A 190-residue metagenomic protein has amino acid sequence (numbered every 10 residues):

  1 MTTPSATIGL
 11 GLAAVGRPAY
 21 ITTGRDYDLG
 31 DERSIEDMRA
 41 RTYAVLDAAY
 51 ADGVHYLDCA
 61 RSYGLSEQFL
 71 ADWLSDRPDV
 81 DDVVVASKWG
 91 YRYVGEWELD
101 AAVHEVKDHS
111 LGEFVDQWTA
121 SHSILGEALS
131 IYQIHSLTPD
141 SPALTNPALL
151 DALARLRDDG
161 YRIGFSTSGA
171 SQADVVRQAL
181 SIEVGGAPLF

Functional and structural regions predicted by a protein language model:
M1-V84, D158: N-terminal binding-site loop/beta-alpha segment at the start of enzyme catalytic domains that lines or forms
G9, L57, A86, G164-S166 (+1 more regions): Structural detector of well-ordered beta-strand residues that form the stable sheet scaffold of enzyme domains
A13-V15, A60-S62, K88-R92, I134-L137 (+1 more regions): Active-site beta-loop-alpha junctions enriched in small/polar residues
P18-Y20, Y93-E98, T138-D140: A short acidic, helix-capping loop that chelates divalent metal ions and anchors anionic groups
D26-R33, A101-F190: Glycine/proline-rich, positively charged, aromatic-decorated active-site loop/lid region on the catalytic face
F69-W73, K88, E113, Q117-A120: Generic beta-strand or strand-like secondary-structure segments
L74, W89, L153-L156: Hydrophobic positions in alpha-helices of CheY-like receiver
D81-G95: A short, structured active-site edge motif that brings together acidic residues
